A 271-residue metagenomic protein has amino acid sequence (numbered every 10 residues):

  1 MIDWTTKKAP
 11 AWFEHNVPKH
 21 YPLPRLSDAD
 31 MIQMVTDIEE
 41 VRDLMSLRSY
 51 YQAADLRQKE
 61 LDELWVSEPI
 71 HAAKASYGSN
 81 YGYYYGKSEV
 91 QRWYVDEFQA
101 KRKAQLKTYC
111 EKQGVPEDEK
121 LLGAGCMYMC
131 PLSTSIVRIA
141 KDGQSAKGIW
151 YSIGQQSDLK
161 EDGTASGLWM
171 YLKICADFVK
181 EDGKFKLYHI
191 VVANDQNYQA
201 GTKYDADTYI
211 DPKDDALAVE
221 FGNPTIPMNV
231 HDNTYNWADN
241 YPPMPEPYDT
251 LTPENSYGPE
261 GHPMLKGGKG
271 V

Functional and structural regions predicted by a protein language model:
M1-K59, E63-S67: Short, low-complexity N-terminal intrinsically disordered segments enriched in polar/charged residues
I2-K19, S145-I149, Y171-T202: Short beta-strand edge/turn micro-motifs at domain boundaries
M34, A124, D162-S166: Active-site rim elements
Q52, W65, S152-G154, V191-N194: Short beta-strand segments enriched in hydrophobic/aromatic residues within well-folded beta-rich domains
Q58-G154: A solvent-exposed, acidic/Ser-Thr-rich amphipathic alpha-helical stretch
K74-S76, D158-G163: Short acidic, glycine/proline-rich loop/turn micro-motifs
C130-L132, L168-I174: Short, surface-exposed coil-to-beta transition loops
K160-M170, E181, V191-V271: Low-complexity, intrinsically disordered terminal/linker segments enriched in charged and Gly/Pro repeats
